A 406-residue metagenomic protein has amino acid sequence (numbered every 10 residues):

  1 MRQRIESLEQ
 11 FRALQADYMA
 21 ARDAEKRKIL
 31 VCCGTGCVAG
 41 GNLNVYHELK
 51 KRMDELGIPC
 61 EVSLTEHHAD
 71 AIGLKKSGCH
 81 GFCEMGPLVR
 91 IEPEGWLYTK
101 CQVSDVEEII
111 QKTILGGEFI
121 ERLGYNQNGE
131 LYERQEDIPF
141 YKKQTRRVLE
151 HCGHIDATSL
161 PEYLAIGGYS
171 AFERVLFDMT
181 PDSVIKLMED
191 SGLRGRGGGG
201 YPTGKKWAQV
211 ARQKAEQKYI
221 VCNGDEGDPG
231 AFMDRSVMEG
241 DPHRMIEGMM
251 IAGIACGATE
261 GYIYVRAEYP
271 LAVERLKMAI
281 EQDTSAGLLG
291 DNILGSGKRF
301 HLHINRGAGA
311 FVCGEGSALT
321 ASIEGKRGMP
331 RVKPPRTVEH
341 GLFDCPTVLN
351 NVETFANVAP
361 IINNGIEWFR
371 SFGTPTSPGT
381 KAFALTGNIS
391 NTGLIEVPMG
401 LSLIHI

Functional and structural regions predicted by a protein language model:
Q3-L8, M19-E84, S104-I109, T113 (+2 more regions): Small-residue-enriched alpha-helical segments and adjacent helix-cap loops that form tight helix-helix packing
F11, L64, A69-I72, E92-D190 (+2 more regions): Fe-S ferredoxin-like electron-transfer domains and their immediately adjacent linker/connector regions across
C32, I155-S170, C222-D234, E339-H340 (+1 more regions): Gly-rich Lys/Arg/Thr-decorated short loops/hinges at beta-loop-alpha junctions or inter-strand turns that position
C33-G41, E84, E189-V210, G309-T320: Conserved phosphate/anionic-ligand binding catalytic regions in large, soluble enzymes, centered on
E173-K214, R370-S371, T376, E396-V397: Accessory "access/gating" subregions that flank catalytic or transport cores
P242-A255: Histidine-anchored nucleotide/phosphate-binding helix
V273-M399: Hydrophobic alpha-helical positions that pack around
I404-I406: Conserved small/polar residues in nucleotide/adenosyl-binding loops
